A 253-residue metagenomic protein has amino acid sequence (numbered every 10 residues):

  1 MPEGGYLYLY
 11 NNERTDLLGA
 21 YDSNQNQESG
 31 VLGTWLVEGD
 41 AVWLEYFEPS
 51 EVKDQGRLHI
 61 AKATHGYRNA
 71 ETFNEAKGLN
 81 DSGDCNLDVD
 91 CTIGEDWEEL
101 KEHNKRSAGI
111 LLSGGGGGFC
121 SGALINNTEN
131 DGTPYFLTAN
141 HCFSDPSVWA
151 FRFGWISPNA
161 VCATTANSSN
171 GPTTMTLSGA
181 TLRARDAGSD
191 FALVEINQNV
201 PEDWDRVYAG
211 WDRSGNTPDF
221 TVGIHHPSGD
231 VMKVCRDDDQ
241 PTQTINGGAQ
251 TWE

Functional and structural regions predicted by a protein language model:
P2-D16: Short, surface-exposed beta-strand/strand-loop-strand elements in extracellular ectodomains
D16-Q27: Solvent-exposed serine/threonine-rich low-complexity stretches and specific carbohydrate-binding patches
S29-W35: Exposed aromatic-hydrophobic patches
L36-W252: Serine endopeptidase catalytic core focused on the charge-relay Asp
